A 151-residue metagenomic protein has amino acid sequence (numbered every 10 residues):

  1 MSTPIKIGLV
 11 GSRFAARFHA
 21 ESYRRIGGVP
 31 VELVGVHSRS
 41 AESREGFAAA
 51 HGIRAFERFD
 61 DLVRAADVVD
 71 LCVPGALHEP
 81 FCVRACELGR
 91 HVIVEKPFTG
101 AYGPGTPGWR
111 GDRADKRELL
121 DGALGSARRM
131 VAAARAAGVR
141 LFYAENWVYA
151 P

Functional and structural regions predicted by a protein language model:
M1-H51: N-terminal Rossmann-like dinucleotide-binding module
F14-A15, T99, V148-Y149: Short, solvent-exposed loop/turn segments at secondary-structure junctions
I53-A65: Short acidic low-complexity segments
V68-D70: N-terminal Rossmann-like NAD(P) cofactor-binding module of classical short-chain dehydrogenase/reductase
C72-H78: N-terminal glycine-rich "phosphate-gripper" loop used for MgATP/nucleotide binding and carboxylate activation
E79-E145: Beta-strand-loop-alpha-helix segment that lines the small-molecule cofactor/substrate pocket of alpha/beta enzymes
G138, A150-P151: Short, intrinsically disordered, charge-balanced linker/junction segments flanking boundaries in proteins
